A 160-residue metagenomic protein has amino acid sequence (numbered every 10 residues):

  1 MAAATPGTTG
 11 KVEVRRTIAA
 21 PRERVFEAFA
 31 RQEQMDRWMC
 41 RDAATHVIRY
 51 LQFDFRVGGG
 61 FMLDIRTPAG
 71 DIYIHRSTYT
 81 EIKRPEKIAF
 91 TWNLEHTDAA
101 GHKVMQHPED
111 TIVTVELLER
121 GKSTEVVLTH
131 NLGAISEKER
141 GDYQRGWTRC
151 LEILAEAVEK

Functional and structural regions predicted by a protein language model:
M1-H46: Hydrophobic ligand-binding cavity/cleft-lining segments
P6-T8, F53, A69-Y73, M105-E109 (+1 more regions): A generic structural micro-feature
E13, E33-I74: Short beta-edge strand/loop motif at the mouth of beta-sheet-based domains
R16, Y50-L51, H75-E81, D110-L118: Hydrophobic/aromatic beta-strand elements that line small-molecule binding cavities or substrate pockets in beta-rich
R22-E23, F55-R56, T80-I88, E116-E125: A short, structured loop/turn motif at beta-sheet edges
V25, M35, F61, Y79 (+4 more regions): Hydrophobic pocket/interface hotspot
A89-W92, A99-T148: Beta-strand/loop substructures that line and gate deep hydrophobic ligand-binding cavities in soluble
L151-E159: Short amphipathic alpha-helical signal-transduction/dimerization elements
